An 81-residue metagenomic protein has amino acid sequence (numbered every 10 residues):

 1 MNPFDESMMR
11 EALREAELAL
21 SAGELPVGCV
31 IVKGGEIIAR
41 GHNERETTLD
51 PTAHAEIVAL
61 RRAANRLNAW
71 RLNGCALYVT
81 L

Functional and structural regions predicted by a protein language model:
M1-A22: Short, basic/aromatic recognition patches
P3-E6, R10, K33, A39-L81: Zn2+-dependent cytidine deaminase-like catalytic core
G23-V27, N73: Short, basic and Ser/Thr-rich N-terminal targeting/leader segments
V27-G35: Short beta-strand scaffold segments in enzyme catalytic cores
